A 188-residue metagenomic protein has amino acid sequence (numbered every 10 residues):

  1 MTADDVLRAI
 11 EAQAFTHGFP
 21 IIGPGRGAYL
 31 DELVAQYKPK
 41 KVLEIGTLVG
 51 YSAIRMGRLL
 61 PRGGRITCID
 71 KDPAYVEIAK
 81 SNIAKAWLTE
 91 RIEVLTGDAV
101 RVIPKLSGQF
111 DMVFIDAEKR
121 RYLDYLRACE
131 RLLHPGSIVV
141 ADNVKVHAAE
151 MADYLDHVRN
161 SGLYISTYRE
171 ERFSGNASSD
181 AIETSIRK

Functional and structural regions predicted by a protein language model:
M1-M112, K119-V140, V144-K188: A short alpha-helical cap/connector motif
